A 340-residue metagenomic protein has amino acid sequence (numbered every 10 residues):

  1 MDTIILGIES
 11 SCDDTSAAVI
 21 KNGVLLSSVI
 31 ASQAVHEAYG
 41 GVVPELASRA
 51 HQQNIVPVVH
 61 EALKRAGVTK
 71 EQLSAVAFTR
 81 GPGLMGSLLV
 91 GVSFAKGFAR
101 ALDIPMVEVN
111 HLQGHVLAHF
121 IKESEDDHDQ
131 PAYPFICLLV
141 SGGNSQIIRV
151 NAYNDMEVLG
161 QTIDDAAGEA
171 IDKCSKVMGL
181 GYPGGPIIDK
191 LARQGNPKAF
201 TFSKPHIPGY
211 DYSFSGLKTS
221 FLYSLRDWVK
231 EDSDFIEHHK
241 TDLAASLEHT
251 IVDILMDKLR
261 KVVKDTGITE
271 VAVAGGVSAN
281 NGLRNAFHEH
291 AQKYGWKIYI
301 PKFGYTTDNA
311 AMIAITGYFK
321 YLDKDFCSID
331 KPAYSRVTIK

Functional and structural regions predicted by a protein language model:
M1-D2, V109-I136, T316: Conserved phosphate-binding catalytic cores of ATP/NTP-utilizing and phosphoryl-transfer enzymes
D2-P82, H111: N-terminal beta-alpha supersecondary unit
T15-I20, C137-L139, S145-R149: Short beta-strand scaffold segments in enzyme catalytic cores
F78-D103, I121-K122, N281-E289: Short Gly/Thr/Asp-enriched flexible loops that form oxyanion-binding sites at enzyme active sites
E108-V109, V271, H288-I313: Conserved phosphate-binding/catalytic loops in two-lobed NTP-binding clefts
H115-L117, P301-I339: Glycine-rich phosphate-binding/hydrolytic loop that grips phosphoryl groups
N151-Q194, K218-T219, Y223-V229: Glycine-rich phosphate-binding loop plus the immediately following alpha-helix
K190-V271, N280-Y294, Y321-K324, K340: A contiguous, well-structured pocket-lining segment that forms one wall/lid of small-molecule binding clefts in soluble
